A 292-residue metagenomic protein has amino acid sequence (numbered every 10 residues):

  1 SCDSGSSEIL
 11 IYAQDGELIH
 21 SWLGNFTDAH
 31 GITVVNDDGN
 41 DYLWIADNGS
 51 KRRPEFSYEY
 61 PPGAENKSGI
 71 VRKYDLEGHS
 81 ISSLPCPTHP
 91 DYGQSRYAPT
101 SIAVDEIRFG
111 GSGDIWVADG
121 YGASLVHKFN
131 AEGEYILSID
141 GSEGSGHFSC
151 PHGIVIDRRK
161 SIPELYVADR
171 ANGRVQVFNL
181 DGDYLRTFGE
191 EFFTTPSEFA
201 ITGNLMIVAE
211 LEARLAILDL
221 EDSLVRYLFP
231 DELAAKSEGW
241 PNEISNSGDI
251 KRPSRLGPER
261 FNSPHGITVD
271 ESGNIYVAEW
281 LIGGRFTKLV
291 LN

Functional and structural regions predicted by a protein language model:
S1, A46-K67, S112-G113, A118: Short, conserved, GDST-rich strand-edge loop motifs in beta-rich repeat architectures
S1, Y42-W44, D114-V117, E164-V167 (+3 more regions): Conserved beta-propeller blade signature
D3-S4, N48-S50, G120-G122, R159 (+3 more regions): Short loop/turn segments immediately following the C-termini of beta-strands
S7-L10, G69-R72, S124-K128, R174-Q176 (+2 more regions): A short loop-to-beta-strand structural motif that recurs across blades of beta-propeller domains
L23-F26, H79-Y97, E134-G146, G189-F192 (+1 more regions): Surface-exposed loop and turn segments in beta-propeller and other repeat-based domains that flank or scaffold
F26-D41, G49-K51, I70, S80 (+6 more regions): Beta-rich, blade/repeat-based domains predominating in secreted/periplasmic proteins but also intracellular
S161-A168, E190-S247: Loop/turn-rich, solvent-exposed surfaces of beta-rich toroidal or solenoidal domains
R260-N292: Blade-level signature of beta-propeller repeat domains, shared across WD40, Kelch, NHL, RCC1 and BNR/Asp-box propellers
